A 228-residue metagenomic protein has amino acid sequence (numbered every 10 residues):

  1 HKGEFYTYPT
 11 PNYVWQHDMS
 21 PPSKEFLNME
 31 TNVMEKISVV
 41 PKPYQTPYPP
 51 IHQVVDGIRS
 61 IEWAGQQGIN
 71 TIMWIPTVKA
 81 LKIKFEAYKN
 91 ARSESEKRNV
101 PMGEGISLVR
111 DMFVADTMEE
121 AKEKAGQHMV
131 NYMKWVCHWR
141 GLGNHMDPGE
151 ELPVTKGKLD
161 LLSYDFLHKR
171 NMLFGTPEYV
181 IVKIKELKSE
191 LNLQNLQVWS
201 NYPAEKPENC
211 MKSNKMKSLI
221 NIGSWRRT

Functional and structural regions predicted by a protein language model:
H1-K42, K79-L193: An alpha-helical appendage that flanks or caps ligand/catalytic pockets
P43-P50: A local structural motif
I51-V54, I69-M73, E104-D111, L196-V198: Hydrophobic faces of well-ordered beta-strands that scaffold small-molecule active sites in alpha/beta enzyme cores
H52-F85: A conserved active-site cap/scaffold subdomain adjacent to cofactor or substrate pockets
S60-I61, L81, D116, E205-P207: Short catalytic/ligand-binding loop motif for oxyanion handling, primarily in non-cytosolic enzymes, centered on
I75-V78, S200-C210: Glycine-rich, proline-tolerant flexible connector loops at the mouths of alpha/beta enzymes
L81-K89, N209-T228: C-terminal helical cap(s) of enzyme catalytic domains, especially alpha/beta-barrels
